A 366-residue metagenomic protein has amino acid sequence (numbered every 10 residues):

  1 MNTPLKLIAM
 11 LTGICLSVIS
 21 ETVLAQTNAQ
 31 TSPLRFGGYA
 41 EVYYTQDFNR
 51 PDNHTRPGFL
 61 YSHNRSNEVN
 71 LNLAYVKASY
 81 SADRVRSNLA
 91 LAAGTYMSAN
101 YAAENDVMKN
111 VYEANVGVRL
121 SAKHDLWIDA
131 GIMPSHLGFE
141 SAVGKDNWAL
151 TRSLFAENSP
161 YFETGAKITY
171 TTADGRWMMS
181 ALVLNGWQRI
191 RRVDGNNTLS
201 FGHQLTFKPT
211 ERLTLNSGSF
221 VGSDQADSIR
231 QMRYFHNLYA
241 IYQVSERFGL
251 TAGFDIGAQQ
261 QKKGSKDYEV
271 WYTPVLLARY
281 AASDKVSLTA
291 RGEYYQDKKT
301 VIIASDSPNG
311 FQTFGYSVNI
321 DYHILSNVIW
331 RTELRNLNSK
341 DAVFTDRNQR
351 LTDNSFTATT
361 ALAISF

Functional and structural regions predicted by a protein language model:
N28-R56, I128, F356: Transmembrane beta-strand segments of Gram-negative outer membrane beta-barrel proteins
S32, N67-N72, V107-Y112, P160-T164 (+5 more regions): Residues that define the transmembrane beta-barrel architecture of outer-membrane proteins
G38-Q46, L89-A93, A130-I132, A181-N185 (+5 more regions): Transmembrane beta-barrel strands of outer-membrane/channel proteins
D47-E68, M97-E113, S121-T206, N216-S223 (+1 more regions): Surface-exposed coil loops of outer-membrane beta-barrel proteins
A74-V76, A114-V116, A166-I168, H203 (+4 more regions): Membrane-embedded beta-strands of outer-membrane beta-barrel proteins, especially the hydrophobic/small aromatic
A78-A82, V118-L120, Y170-T172, F207 (+5 more regions): Residue-level signature of outer-membrane beta-barrel architecture
R84-S87, H124-I128, D174-M179, E211-S217 (+3 more regions): Repeated loop/turn-to-beta-strand initiation elements of outer-membrane beta-barrel proteins
Y322-I329, L334, R350-F366: Outer-membrane beta-barrel "beta-signal"
